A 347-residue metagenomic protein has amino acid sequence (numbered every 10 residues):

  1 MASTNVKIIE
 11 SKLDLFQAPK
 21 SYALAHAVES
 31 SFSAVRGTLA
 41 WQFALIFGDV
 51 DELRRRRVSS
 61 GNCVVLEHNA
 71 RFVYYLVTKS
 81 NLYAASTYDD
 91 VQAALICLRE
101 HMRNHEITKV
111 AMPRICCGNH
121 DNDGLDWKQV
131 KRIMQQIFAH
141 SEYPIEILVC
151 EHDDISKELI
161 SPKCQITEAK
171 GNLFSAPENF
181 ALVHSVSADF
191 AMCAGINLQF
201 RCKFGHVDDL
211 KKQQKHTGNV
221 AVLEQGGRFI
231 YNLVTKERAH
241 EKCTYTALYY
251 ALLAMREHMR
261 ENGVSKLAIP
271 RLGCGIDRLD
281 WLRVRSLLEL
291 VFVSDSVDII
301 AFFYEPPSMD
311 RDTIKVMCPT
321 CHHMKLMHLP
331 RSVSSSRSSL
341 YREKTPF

Functional and structural regions predicted by a protein language model:
M1-F347: Macrodomain-like recognition of ADP-ribose-binding/processing modules
